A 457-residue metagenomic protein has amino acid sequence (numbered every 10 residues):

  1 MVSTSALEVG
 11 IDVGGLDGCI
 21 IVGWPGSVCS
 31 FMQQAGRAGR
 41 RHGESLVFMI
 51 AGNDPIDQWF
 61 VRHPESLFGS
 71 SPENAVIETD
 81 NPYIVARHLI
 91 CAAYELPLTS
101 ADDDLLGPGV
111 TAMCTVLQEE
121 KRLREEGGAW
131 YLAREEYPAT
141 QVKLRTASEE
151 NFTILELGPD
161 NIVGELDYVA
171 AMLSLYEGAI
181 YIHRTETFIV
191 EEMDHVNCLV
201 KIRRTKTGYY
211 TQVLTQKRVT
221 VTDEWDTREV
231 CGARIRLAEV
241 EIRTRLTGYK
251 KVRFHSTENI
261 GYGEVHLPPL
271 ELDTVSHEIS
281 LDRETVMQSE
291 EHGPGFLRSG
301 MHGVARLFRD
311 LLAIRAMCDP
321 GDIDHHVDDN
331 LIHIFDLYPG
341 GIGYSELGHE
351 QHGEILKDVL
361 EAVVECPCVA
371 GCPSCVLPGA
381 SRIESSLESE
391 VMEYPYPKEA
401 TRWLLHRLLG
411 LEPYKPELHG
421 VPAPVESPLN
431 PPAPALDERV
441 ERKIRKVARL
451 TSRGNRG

Functional and structural regions predicted by a protein language model:
M1-V9: Conserved two-lobed SF2 helicase motor
A6-L7, L16, W24-G26, G52-N53 (+1 more regions): Short, ordered loop/turn segments at secondary-structure junctions
V9, V13, V22-G23, S27 (+3 more regions): Secondary-structure transition/capping motifs at alpha-helix termini and the adjoining loop/turn into the next element
D12-G15, F31-Q34, G43, Q58-H63 (+4 more regions): Short acidic, glycine/serine/threonine-rich loops at helix termini
C19: Hydrophobic beta-strand segment of the Class I
S27-E78: Conserved segment of the helicase C-terminal RecA-like domain
A51, N74, A93, P97-L175 (+2 more regions): Extended, highly charged accessory segments
